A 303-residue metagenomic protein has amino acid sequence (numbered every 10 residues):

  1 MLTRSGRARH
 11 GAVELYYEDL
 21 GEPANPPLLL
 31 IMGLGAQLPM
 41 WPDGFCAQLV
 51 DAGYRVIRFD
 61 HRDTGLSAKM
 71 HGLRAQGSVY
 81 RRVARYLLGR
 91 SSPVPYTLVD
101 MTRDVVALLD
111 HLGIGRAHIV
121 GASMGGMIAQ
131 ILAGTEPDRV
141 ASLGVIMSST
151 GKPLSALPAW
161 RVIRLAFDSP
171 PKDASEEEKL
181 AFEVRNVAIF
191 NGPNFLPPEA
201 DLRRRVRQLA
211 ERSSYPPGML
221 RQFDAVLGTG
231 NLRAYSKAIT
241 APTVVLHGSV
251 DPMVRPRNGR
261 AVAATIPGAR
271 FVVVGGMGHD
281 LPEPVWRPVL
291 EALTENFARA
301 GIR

Functional and structural regions predicted by a protein language model:
G11-L88: Conserved HGGG/HGGXW glycine-rich cap/lid loop of the alpha/beta-hydrolase fold
P95, V99-A117: Conserved acidic catalytic loop of the alpha/beta-hydrolase fold
G115-L154: Conserved hydrolase catalytic core segment
L143-D173: Flexible "cap/lid" loop of the alpha/beta hydrolase fold
E177-L220: Conserved alpha/beta-hydrolase catalytic His-Asp/Glu region
I239, V245-H247: Short beta-strand/loop motif that positions the catalytic acidic residue of the alpha/beta-hydrolase fold
V250-V254: Acidic catalytic loop of the alpha/beta-hydrolase fold
A269-R303: Catalytic active-site module of serine/aspartate enzymes centered on a nucleophile-bearing elbow/loop
